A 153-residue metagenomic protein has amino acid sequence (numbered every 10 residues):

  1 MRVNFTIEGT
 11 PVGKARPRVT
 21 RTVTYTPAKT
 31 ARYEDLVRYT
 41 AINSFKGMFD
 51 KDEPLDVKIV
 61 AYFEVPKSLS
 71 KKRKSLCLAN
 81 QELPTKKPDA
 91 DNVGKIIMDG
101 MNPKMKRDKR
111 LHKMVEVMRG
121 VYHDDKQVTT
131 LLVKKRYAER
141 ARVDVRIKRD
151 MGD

Functional and structural regions predicted by a protein language model:
M1-D153: Acidic, proline/glycine-enriched N-terminal capping motif
